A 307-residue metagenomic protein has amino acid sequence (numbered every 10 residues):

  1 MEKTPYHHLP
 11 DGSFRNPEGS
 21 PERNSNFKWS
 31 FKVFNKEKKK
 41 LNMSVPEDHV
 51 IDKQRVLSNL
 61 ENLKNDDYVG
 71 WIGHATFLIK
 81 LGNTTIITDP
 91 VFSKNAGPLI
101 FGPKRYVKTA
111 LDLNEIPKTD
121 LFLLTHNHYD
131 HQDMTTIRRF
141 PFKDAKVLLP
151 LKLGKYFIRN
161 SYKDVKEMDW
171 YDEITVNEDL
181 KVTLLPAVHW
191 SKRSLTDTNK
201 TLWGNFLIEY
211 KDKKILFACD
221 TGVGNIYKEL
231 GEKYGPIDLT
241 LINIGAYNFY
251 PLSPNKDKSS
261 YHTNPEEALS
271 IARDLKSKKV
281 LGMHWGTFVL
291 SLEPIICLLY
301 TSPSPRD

Functional and structural regions predicted by a protein language model:
M1-E115, E209-C219, D238-I244: Metallo-beta-lactamase
N42-D66, K146-K213: Metallo-beta-lactamase
T88, K118-N127, L148-P150, L216-T221 (+2 more regions): Active-site neighborhood of phospho(di)ester-bond hydrolases with catalytic His/Asp-centered motifs
F101-L149, G235-L241: Active-site metal-binding motif and surrounding structural segment of the metallo-beta-lactamase
H128-Q132, G154-Y156, D172-I174, W190-K192 (+3 more regions): Active-site environment of divalent metal-dependent phosphoester hydrolases
T135, S191-L275: Active-site-proximal loop/helix segments of hydrolase catalytic cores
K163, D238, K278: Short acidic/polar active-site loop segments enriched in Thr and Asp
Y300-D307: Conserved small/polar residues in nucleotide/adenosyl-binding loops
